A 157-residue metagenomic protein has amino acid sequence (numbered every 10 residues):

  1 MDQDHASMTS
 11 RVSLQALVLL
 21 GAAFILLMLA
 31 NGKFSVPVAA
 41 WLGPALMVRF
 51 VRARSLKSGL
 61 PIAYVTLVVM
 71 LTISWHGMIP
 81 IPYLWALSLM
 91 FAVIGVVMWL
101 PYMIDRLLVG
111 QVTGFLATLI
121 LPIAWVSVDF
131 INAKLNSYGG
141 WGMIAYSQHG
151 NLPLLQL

Functional and structural regions predicted by a protein language model:
D2-L157: Membrane-embedded alpha-helical bundles of multi-pass enzymes that act on lipidic or dolichyl-linked glycan substrates
